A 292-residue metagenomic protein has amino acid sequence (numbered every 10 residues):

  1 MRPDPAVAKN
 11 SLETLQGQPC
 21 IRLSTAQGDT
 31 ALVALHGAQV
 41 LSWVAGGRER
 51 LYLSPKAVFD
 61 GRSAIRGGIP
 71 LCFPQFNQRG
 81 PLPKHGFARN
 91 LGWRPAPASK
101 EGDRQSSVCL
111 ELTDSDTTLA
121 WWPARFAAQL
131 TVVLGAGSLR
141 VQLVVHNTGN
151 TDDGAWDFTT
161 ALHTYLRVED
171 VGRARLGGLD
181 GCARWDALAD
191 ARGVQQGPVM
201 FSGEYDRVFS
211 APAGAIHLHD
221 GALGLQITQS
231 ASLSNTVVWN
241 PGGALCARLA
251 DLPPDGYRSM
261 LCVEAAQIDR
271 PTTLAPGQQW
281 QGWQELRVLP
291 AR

Functional and structural regions predicted by a protein language model:
M1-R66, G214-L233, P276-P290: Beta-strand-rich N-terminal accessory domains
L15, P83-G135: Extended, loop-rich substrate-binding clefts of extracytoplasmic carbohydrate-active enzymes
I21, A31, V108-L110, A128-L130 (+5 more regions): Hydrophobic residues positioned within well-ordered beta-strands of beta-sheet architectures
L51-N90, T228-A250: Hot-dog-fold acyl-thioester-processing enzymes
D114-F158, L162-H163: Acidic, contiguous internal or C-terminal segments within carbohydrate-active enzymes that form a structured patch used
W122-A124, D269-Q279: Exposed beta-sheet edge/beta-hairpin loop segments within beta-rich domains
D152-D157, T164-T236: Active-site/ligand-binding surface loops and adjacent short beta/alpha elements that line catalytic pockets across
M200-L274, A291: Acidic/His-leaning functional-site neighborhoods
